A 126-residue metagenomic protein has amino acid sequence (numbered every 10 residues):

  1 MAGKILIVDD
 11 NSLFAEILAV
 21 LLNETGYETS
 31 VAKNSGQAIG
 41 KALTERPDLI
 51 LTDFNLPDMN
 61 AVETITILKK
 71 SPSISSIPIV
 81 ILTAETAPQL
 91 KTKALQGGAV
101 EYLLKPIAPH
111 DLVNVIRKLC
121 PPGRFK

Functional and structural regions predicted by a protein language model:
S12-S30, G97: Two-component/phosphorelay signaling modules centered on CheY-like receiver
A15, P57-N60, S75, A87 (+1 more regions): The feature encodes the CheY-like receiver
G26-K33, K41, L103: Short hydrophobic/Thr-rich beta-strand motif most characteristic of the beta2 strand and flanking loop of CheY-like
V31, L56-M59, Q96: Residue-level signal for the "D+5" position in two-component response regulator receiver
N34-Q37, N60-T66: Acidic catalytic/metal-coordinating carboxylates
D53, T83: Active-site residues of response regulator receiver
E63, T86-E101, N114, K118: Alpha4 helix (beta4-alpha4-beta5 surface) of REC/receiver domains from two-component response regulators
R117-K126: The C-terminal output helix
